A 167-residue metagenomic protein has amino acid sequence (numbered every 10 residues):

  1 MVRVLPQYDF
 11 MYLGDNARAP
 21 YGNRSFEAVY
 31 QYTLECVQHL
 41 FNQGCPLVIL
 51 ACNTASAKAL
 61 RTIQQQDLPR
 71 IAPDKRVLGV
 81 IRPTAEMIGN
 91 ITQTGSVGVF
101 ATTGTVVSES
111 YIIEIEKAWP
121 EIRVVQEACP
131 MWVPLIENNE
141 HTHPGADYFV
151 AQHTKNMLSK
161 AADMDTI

Functional and structural regions predicted by a protein language model:
M1-I167: Non-catalytic structural scaffold of enzyme domains
